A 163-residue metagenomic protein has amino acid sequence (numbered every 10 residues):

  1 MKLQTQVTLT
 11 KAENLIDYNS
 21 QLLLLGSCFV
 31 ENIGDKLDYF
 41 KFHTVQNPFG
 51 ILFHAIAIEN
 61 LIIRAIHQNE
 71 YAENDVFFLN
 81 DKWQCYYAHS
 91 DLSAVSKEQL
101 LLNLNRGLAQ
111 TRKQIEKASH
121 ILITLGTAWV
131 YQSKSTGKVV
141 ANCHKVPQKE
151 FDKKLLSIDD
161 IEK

Functional and structural regions predicted by a protein language model:
M1-K163: Extracellular glycan-modifying ectodomains
